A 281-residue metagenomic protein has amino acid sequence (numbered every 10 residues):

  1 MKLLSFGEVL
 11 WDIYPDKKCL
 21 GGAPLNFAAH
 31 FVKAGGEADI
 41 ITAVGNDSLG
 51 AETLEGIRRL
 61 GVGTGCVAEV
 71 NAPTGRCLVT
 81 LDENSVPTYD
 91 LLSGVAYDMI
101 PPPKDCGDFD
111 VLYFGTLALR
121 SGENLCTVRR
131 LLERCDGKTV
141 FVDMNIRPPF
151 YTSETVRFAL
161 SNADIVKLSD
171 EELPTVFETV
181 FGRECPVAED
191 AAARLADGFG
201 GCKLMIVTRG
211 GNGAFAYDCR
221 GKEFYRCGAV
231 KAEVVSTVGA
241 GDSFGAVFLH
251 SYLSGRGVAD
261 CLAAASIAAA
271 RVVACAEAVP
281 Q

Functional and structural regions predicted by a protein language model:
M1-V62, E233-V234: Glycine-rich phosphate/adenosyl-contacting loop at the front of the ribokinase-like
K2-L4, D110-V111, I165, L204: Structural motif
E37-D39, G63, K138-F141, D164-I165 (+1 more regions): Residues at the starts of beta-strands that form the adenosine-phosphate
E37-T116: Conserved N-terminal subdomain of the carbohydrate kinase-like
D105, F158-A159, G198: Structural alpha-helical scaffold elements that stabilize or flank donor/cofactor-binding regions in carbohydrate
V111, T116-D190, N212-G213: Conserved beta-alpha-beta core of the PfkB/ribokinase-like small-molecule kinase fold
V180, E184-Q281: Conserved phosphate-binding/catalytic region of the ribokinase-like
